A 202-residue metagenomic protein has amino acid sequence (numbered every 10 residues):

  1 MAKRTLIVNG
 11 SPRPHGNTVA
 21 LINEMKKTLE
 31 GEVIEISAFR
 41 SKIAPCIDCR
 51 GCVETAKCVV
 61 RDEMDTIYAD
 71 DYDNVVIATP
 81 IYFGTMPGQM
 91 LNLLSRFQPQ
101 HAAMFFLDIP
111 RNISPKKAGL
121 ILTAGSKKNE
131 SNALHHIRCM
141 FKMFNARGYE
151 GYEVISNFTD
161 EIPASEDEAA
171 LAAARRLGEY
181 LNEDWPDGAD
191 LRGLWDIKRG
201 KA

Functional and structural regions predicted by a protein language model:
M1-A102, F106, E161-A202: N-terminal beta1-alpha1-beta2 submodule of the flavodoxin-like/Rossmannoid cofactor-binding fold
T5, D73, K117-I121, V154: General secondary-structure edge motif
G31-S37, A146-S156: Short beta-strand elements in bilobed, periplasmic/extracellular small-molecule ligand-binding domains
F105-G151: Short, glycine-/small-residue-rich phosphate/pyrophosphate-handling segment
G125-S126, S156-E161: A short, flexible beta-alpha/helix-coil linker loop
